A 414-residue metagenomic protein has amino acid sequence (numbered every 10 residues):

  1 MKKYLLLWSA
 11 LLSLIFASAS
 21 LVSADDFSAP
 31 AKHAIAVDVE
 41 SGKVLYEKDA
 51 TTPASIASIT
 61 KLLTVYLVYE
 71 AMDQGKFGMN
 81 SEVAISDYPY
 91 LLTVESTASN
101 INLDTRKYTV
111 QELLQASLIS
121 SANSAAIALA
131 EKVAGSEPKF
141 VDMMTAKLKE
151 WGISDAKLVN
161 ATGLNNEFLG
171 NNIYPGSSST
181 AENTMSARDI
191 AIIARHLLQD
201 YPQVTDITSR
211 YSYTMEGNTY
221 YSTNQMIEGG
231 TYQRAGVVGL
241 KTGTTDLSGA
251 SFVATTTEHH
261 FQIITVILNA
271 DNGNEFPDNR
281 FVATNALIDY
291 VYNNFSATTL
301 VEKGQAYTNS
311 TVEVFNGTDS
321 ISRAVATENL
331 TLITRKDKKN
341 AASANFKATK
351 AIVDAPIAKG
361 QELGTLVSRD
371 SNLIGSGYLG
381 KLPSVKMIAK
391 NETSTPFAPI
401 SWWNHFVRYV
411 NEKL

Functional and structural regions predicted by a protein language model:
K2-A24: Sec-dependent N-terminal signal peptides of Gram-positive bacterial secreted proteins and lipoproteins
W8, K43-V44, T52-S55, L63 (+8 more regions): A broad, structure-centric signal for solvent-exposed, well-ordered loop/edge residues that line or flank functional
L14-I15, D73, L287, F295: Hydrophobic alpha-helical membrane context
A17, K76, M215-E216: A short hydrophobic/aromatic micro-motif that marks alpha-helical segments and, especially, helix-coil
L21-R188, L198-Y201: Active-site-adjacent loops and short helices of periplasmic peptidoglycan-processing enzymes
G170, S178-T184, R188-L414: Domain-terminus/edge residues, biased toward the C-terminal soluble/receptor-binding domains of extracytoplasmic
